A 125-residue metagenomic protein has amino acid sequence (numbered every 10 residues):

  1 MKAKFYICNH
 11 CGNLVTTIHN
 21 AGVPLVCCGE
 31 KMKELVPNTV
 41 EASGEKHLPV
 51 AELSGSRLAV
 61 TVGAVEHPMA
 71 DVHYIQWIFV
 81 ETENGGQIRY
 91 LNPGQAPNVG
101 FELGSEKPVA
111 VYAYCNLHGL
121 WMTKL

Functional and structural regions predicted by a protein language model:
F5, P24, Y112: Residues immediately within or flanking Cys/His clusters that coordinate Zn2+ in small zinc-binding modules
C8-C11, C27, C115: Short cysteine-rich clusters marking metal-coordination/redox-active sites
T17-A21, L35-N38, T123-L125: Short Cys/His-rich "knuckle" micro-motifs
A21-K31: Cysteine-rich micro-motifs
V60-V62, N98-G104: Exposed aromatic-hydrophobic patches
V62-A70: Short amphipathic, basic-aromatic surface patches that mediate peripheral association with negatively charged
K107-L117: Short, aromatic- and glycine-rich surface loops/edge beta-strands on solvent-exposed regions
N116-K124: Short acidic/polar inter-strand loop motif in beta-rich domains
